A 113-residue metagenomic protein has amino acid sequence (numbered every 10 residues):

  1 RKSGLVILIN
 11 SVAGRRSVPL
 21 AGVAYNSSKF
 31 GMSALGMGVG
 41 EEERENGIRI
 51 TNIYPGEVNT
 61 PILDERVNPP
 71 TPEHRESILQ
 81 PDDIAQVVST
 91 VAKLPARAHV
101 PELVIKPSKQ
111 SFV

Functional and structural regions predicted by a protein language model:
R1-K2, R16: A short helix-coil junction within the Rossmann-fold of NAD(P)-dependent oxidoreductases
S11: Residue(s) in the substrate-gating loop at a strand-loop-helix junction that position the organic substrate next
R16, G38-I48: Active-site-adjacent segment of SDR/Rossmann-fold oxidoreductases
R16-V23: Active-site loop immediately N-terminal to the catalytic Tyr-X3-Lys motif of short-chain dehydrogenase/reductase
S28: Active-site helix of classical SDR
E45-I48, N52, P72-V113: C-terminal helical subdomain
P55-E65: Short, flexible catalytic-loop segment of classical short-chain dehydrogenase/reductase
